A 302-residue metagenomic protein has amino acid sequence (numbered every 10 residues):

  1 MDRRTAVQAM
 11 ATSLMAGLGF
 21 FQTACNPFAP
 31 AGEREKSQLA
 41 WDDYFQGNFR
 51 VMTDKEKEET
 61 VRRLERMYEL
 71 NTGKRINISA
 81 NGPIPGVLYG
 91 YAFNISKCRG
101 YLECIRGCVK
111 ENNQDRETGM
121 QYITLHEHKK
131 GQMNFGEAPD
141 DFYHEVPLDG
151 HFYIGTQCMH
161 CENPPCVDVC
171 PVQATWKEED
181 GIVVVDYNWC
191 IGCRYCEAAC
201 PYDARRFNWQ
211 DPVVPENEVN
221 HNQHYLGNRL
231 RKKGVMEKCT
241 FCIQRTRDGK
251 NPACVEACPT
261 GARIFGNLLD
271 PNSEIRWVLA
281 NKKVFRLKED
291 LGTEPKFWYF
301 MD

Functional and structural regions predicted by a protein language model:
M1, G17, G86-L88, I95: Conserved, well-structured beta-alpha core segment at the onset of a catalytic domain
M1-M15: N-terminal secretory signal peptides and thylakoid transit peptides that target proteins across membranes
M15-Q22, V184, V278: Flexible coil/turn and secondary-structure edge motifs
F20-D43, L102-G119, W189-Y202: Internal hydrophobic scaffold segments of catalytic domains
F21-L88, D290-G292, W298: C-terminal segment of N-terminal export signals and the immediately downstream linker at the start of the mature
G73, E111-D149, W176-W189, A204-G234 (+1 more regions): Non-heme iron-sulfur electron-transfer modules
A92-G107, E111, G150-Q173, V184-D203 (+3 more regions): Cysteine-centered iron-sulfur cluster-binding motifs in ferredoxin-type domains/subunits of redox enzymes
Q244-D302: Long, compositionally biased charged/polar accessory segments in the mid-to-C-terminal portions of proteins
